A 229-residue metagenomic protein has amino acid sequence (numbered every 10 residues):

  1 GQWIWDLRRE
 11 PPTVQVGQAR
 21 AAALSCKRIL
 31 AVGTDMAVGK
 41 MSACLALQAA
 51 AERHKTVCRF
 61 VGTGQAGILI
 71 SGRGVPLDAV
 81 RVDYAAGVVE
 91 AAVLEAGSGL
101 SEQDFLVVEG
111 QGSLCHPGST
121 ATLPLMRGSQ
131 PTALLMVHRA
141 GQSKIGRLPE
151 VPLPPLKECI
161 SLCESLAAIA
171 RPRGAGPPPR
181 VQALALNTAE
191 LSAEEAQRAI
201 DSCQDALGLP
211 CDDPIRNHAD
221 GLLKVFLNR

Functional and structural regions predicted by a protein language model:
W3-D6, E10-V38, S42-R229: Flexible phosphate-sensing "switch/lid" loops adjacent to ATP/NTP-binding sites across phosphate-transfer
